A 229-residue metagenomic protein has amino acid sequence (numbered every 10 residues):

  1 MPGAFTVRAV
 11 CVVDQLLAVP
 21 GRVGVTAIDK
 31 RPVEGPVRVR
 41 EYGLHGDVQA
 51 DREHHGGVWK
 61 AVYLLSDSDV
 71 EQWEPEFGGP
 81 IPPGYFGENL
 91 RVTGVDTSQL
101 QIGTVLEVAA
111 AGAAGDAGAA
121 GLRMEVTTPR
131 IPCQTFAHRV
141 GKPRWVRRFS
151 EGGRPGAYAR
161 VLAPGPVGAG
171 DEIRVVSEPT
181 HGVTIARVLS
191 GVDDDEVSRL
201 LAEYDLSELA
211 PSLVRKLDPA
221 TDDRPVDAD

Functional and structural regions predicted by a protein language model:
M1-F136, S177-D229: Electropositive, beta-rich accessory/interaction domains or terminal extensions that provide binding surfaces
G79-G87, G141-P155: Short, basic/aromatic beta-hairpin or loop at an interaction surface
V92-G94, G156-A163: Short alpha-helix capping/helix-loop boundary micro-motifs
G103, P164, G168-G170: Loop/turn positions that initiate beta-strands
P155-Y158, G170, I185: Hydrophobic, well-ordered secondary-structure segments
